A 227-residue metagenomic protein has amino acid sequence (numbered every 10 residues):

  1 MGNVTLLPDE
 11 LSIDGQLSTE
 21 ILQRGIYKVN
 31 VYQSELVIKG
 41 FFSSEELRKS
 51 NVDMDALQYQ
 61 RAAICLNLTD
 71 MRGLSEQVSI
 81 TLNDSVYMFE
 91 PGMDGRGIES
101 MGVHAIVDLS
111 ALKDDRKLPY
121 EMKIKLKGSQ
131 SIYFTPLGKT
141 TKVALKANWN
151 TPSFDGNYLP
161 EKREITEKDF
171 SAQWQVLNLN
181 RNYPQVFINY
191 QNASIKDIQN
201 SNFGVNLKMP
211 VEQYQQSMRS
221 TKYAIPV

Functional and structural regions predicted by a protein language model:
M1-V4, V227: Membrane-anchoring signal-anchor transmembrane alpha-helices and their immediate flanking context
N3-S201: Soluble non-transmembrane domains of integral membrane proteins
L177, K208, Y223-A224: Active-site gating/interface segments in enzymes
V205-Q216: Juxtamembrane membrane-water interface segments that cap and precede transmembrane helices
Q215-V227: Core alpha-helical transmembrane segments of integral membrane proteins
